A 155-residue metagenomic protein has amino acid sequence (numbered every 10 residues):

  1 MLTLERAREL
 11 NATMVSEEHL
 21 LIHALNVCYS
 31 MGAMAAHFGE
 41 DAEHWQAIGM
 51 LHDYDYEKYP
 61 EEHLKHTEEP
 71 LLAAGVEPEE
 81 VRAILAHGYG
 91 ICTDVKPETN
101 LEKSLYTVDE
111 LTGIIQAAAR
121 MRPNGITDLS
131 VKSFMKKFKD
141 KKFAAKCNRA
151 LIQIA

Functional and structural regions predicted by a protein language model:
M1-Y59, E68: Acidic/His-rich, divalent-metal-binding segments that scaffold phosphate/diphosphate chemistry
T3-A7, H63, S130, N148: Alpha-helical structural motif
L10, M34, P70, K137 (+1 more regions): Residues within well-ordered alpha helices
V15, V131-K132, F138-A155: C-terminal binding/interaction regions
H19-I22, Q116, K146: Residue-level signal for secondary-structure boundary elements
F38-F143: Divalent metal-dependent catalytic cores for phosphoryl transfer on phosphate-bearing substrates
